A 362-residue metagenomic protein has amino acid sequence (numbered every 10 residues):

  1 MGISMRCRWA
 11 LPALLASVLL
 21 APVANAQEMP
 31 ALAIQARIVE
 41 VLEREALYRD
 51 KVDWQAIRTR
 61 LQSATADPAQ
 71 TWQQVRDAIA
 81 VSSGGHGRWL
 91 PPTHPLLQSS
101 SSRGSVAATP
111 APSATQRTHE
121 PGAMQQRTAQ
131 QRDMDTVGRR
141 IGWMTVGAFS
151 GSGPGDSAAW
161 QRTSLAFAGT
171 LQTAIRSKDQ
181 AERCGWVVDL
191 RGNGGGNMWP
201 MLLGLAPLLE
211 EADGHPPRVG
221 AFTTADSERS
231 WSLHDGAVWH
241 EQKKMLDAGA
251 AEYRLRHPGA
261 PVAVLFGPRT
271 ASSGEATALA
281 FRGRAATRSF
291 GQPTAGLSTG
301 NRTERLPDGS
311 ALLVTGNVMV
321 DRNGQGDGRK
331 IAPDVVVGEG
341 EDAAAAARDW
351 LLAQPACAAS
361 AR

Functional and structural regions predicted by a protein language model:
M1-G2, T136, A343, W350: Intrinsically disordered, low-complexity regions enriched in Ser/Pro/Gly/Gln/His and often acidic
G2-L11: Bacterial N-terminal signal peptides that target proteins for export
A10-A21: Bacterial N-terminal signal peptides
A26-L233, A276, R288, S298-R305 (+2 more regions): Flexible, low-complexity junctional segments that flank or bridge functional domains
M198-Q354: Conserved acidic, small-residue-rich alpha-beta core segments centered on
